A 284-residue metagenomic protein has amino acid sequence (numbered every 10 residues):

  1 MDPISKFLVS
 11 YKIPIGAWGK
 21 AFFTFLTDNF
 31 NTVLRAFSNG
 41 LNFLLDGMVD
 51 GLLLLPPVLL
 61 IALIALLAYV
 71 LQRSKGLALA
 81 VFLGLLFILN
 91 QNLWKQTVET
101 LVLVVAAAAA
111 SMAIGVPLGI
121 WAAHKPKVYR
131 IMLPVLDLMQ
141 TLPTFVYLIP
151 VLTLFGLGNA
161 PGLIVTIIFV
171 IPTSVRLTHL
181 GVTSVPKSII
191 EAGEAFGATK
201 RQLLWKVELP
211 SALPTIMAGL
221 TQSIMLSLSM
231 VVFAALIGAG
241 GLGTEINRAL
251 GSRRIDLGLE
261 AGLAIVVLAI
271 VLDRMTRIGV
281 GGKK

Functional and structural regions predicted by a protein language model:
M1-V102, A109, G282-K284: N-terminal, non-cleaved signal-anchor transmembrane helix
N42-L53, W94-V102, A106, Y129 (+7 more regions): Alpha-helical membrane-interface segments at transmembrane helix boundaries
L66-V70, I88-K95, A107-L136: Transmembrane-helix boundary motif in ABC transporter permease subunits
Q96-T100, I120, I131-P134, L177-S184 (+5 more regions): Membrane-spanning helices that line or support transport/gating and their immediate boundary helices in channels
L103-A106, S111-I114, A123, D137-F169: Generic hydrophobic transmembrane alpha-helix motif, especially the helices
T153, V182, S227-L268, V280-K284: Glycine-rich helix-loop "coupling/hinge" segments at transmembrane-helix boundaries in multipass transporters
I164, I168, K200-A234, D256 (+3 more regions): Transmembrane alpha-helices
S174-G219, I246: Short cytoplasmic-facing helical segments at TM-TM junctions of multi-pass membrane proteins
